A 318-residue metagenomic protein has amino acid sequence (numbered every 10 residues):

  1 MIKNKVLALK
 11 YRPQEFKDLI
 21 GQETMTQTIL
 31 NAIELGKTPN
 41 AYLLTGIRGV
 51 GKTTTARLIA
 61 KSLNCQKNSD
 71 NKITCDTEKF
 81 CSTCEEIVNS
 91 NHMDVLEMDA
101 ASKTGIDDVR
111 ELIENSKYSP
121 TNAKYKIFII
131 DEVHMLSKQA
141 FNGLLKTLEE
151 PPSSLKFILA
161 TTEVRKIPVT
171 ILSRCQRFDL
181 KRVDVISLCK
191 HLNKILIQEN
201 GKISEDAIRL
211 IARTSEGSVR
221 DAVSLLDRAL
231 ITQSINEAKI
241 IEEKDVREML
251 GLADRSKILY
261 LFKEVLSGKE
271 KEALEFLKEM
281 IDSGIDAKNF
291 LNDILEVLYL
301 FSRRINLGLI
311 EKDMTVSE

Functional and structural regions predicted by a protein language model:
M1-R177, I186-S187: P-loop/Walker A NTP-binding region and its immediately flanking N-terminal helices in P-loop NTPase folds
N91-H92, D108, K124, A160 (+1 more regions): Extended, largely alpha-helical regulatory/partner-binding modules appended to the mid-to-C-terminal parts
